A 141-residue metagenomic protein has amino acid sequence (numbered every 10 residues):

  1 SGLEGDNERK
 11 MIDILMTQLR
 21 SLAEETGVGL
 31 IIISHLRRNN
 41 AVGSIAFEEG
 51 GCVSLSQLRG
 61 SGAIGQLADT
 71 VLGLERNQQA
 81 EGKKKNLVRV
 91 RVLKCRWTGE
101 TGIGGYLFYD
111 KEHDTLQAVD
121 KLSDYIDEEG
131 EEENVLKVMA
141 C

Functional and structural regions predicted by a protein language model:
L3-G29, R38-C141: C-terminal regions of RecA-like/P-loop NTPase motor modules
H35: Cofactor-binding loop segments of dinucleotide-utilizing enzymes, especially the Rossmann-like FAD- and NAD(P)+-binding
